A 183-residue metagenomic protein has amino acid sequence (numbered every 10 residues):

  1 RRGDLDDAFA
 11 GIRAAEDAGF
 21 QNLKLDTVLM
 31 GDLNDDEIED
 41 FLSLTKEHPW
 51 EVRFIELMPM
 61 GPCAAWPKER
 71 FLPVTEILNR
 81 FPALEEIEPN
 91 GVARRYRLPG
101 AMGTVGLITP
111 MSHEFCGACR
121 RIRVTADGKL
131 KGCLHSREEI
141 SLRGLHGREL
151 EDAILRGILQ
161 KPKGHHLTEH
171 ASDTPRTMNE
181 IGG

Functional and structural regions predicted by a protein language model:
R1-I55: Radical SAM/AdoMet-radical enzyme domain recognition
E47, L57-G183: Auxiliary Fe-S-binding modules of radical SAM enzymes
